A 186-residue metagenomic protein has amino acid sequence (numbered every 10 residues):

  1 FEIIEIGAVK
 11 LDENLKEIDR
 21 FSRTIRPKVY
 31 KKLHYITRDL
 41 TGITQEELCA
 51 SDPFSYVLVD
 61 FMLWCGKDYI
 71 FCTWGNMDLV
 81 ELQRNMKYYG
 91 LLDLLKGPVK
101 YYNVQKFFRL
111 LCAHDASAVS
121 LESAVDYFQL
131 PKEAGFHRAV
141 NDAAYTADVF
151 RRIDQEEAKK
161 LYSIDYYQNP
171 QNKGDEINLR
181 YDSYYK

Functional and structural regions predicted by a protein language model:
F1-R84, D126: Conserved non-catalytic scaffold segment of RNase H-like nuclease domains
T24, K96-L111: A short, structured active-site edge motif that brings together acidic residues
K32-H34, R38-T41, Q45-L48, F107-N141: Active-site-proximal helix-loop-helix substrate-binding element of RNase H-like nuclease domains
Y69-T73, L92, K132-H137: Short helix-to-loop capping/linker segments positioned immediately adjacent to catalytic or ligand/cofactor-binding
M77-K100: Substrate-recognition/cap helix-loop segment adjacent to the acidic, metal-dependent catalytic center of Asp-based
N85-Y89, Y127, R152-E156: Active-site catalytic microenvironments for nucleophilic, acid-base chemistry
A139-V149: Alpha-helical transmembrane segments that form the membrane-embedded catalytic/substrate-binding core of multi-pass
A147-K186: Acidic two-metal-ion nuclease catalytic site recognized across multiple nuclease folds, prominently DnaQ/RNase D-T
